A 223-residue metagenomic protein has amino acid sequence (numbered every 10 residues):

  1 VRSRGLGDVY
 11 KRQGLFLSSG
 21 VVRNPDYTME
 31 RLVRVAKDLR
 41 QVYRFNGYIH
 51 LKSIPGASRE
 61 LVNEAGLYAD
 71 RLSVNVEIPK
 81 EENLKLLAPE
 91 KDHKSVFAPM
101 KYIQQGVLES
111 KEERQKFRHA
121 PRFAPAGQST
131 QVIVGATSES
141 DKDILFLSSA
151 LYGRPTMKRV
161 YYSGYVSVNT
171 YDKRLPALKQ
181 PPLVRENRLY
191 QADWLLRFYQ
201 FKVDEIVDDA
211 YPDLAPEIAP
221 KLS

Functional and structural regions predicted by a protein language model:
V1-Y10: Single conserved hydrophobic/aromatic residue that forms the stacking wall/gate of nucleotide- or nucleobase-binding
K11-F16: Short, flexible active-site-proximal loops enriched in glycine and acidic residues
G20: Auxiliary alpha/beta "docking" domains used to position bulky ligands
R23-V207: Conserved AdoMet/S-adenosylmethionine-binding subsite of the radical SAM
D209-S223: Conserved alpha/beta core segments of nucleic-acid transaction machinery
